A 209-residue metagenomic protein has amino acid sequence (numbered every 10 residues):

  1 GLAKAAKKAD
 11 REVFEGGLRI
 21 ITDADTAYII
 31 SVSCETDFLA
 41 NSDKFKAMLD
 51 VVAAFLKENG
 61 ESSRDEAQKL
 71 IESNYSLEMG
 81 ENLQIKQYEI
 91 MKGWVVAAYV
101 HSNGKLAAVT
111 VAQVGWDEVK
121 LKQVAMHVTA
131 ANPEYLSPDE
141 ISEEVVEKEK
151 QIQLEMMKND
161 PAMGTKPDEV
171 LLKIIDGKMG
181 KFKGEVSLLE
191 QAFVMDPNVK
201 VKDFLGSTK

Functional and structural regions predicted by a protein language model:
G1-K209: N-terminal assembly/interaction segments in proteins that build large macromolecular machines
